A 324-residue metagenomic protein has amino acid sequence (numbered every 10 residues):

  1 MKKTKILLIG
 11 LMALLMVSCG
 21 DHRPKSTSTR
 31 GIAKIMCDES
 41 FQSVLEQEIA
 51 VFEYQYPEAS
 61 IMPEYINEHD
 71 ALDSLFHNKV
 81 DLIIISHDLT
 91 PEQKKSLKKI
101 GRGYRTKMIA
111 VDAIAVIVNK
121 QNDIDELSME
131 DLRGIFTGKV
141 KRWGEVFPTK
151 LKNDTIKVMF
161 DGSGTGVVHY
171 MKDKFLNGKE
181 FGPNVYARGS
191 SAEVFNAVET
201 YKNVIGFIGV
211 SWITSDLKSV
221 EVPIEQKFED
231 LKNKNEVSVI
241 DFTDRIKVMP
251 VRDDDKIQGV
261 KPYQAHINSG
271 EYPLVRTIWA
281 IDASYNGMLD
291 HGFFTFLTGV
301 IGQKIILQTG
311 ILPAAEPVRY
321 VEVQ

Functional and structural regions predicted by a protein language model:
M1-V17: Sec-dependent bacterial lipoprotein signal peptides
G10-L11, L89, L217, V321: Amphipathic, positively biased hydrophobic alpha-helical segments used for protein targeting and membrane insertion
C19-H69, D73-F76, V118-Q324: Exported/periplasmic ABC-transporter solute-binding proteins
S26, K107-I109: Short, charge-rich binding segments
H69-I100, I213-L217: Pocket-flanking alpha-helical
I84-K107, V239, I246-Q258, A265: Acidic, polar ligand-binding/catalytic clefts
I109-D112, L274-V275: Short, solvent-exposed loop/turn segments at the edges of secondary structure
